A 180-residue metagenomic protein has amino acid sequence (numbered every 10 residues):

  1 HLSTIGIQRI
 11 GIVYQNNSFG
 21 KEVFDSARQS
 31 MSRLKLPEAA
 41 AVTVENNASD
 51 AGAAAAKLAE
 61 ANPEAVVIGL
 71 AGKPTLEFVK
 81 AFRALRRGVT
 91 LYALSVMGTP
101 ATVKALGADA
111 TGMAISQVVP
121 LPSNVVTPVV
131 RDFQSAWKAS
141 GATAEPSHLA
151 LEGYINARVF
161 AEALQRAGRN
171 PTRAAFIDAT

Functional and structural regions predicted by a protein language model:
H1-R86, S123-D132: Extracellular/periplasmic Venus flytrap/periplasmic-binding protein
A51-A54, T102, F176: Hydrophobic/aromatic residues in well-formed alpha-helices
V79-Y154: Extracellular/periplasmic periplasmic-binding protein-like sensory domains
W137-L151, R158-T180: Segments of small-molecule ligand-sensing domains
